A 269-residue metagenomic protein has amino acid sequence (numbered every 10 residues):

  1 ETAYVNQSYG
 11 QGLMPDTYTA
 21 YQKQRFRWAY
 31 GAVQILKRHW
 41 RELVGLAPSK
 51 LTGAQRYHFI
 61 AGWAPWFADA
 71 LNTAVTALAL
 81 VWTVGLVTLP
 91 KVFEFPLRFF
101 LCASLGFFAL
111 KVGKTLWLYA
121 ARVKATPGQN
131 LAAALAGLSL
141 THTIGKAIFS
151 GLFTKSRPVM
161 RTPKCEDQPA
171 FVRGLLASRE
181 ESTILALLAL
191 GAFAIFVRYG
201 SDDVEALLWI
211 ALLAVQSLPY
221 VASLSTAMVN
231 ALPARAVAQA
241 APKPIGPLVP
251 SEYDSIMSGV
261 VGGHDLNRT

Functional and structural regions predicted by a protein language model:
E1-A64, F107-P158: Catalytic donor/gating beta->alpha subdomain of glycosyltransferases that bind UDP-sugars
E1-N6, L13-A20, T83-E94, C102 (+2 more regions): Proteins with a high burden of low-complexity, intrinsically disordered sequence enriched in S/T/G/P/A and R, requiring
T19-A20, R27, I35, L43-Y57 (+6 more regions): Short alpha-helical interface elements
A47-A74, K155, R161-G191, G259-G263 (+1 more regions): Loop-to-transmembrane boundary segments
P65-P158, A177-P250: Membrane-embedded multi-pass helical conduit in multi-pass membrane proteins, especially envelope-biosynthetic
D167-Q168, V215-Y220, L224, H264 (+1 more regions): Membrane-proximal intrinsically disordered regions of secretory-pathway and membrane-system proteins
V237-T269: Short, intrinsically disordered terminal tails adjacent to the first/last structured region
